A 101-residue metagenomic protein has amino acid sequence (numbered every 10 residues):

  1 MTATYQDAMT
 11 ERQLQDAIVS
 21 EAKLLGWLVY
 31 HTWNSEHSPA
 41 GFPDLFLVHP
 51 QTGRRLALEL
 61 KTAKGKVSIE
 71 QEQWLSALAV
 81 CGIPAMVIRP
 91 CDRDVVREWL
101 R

Functional and structural regions predicted by a protein language model:
M1-R101: Catalytic phosphate/metal-binding cores of nucleic-acid and nucleotide-processing enzymes, i.e., regions that mediate
